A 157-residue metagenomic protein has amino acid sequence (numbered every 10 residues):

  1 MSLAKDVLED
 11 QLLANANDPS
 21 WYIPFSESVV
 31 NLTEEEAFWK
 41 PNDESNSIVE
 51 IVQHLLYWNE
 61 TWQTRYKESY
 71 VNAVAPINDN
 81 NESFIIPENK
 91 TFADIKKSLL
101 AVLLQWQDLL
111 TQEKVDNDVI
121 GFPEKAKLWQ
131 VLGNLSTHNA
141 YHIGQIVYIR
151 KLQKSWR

Functional and structural regions predicted by a protein language model:
S2-L3, L8-Y22, S26-V29, E34-N80 (+1 more regions): Short, contiguous alpha-helical
S83-I120, Q130-L135: Acidic/histidine-rich alpha-helical segments that form the ligand environment of transition-metal centers
